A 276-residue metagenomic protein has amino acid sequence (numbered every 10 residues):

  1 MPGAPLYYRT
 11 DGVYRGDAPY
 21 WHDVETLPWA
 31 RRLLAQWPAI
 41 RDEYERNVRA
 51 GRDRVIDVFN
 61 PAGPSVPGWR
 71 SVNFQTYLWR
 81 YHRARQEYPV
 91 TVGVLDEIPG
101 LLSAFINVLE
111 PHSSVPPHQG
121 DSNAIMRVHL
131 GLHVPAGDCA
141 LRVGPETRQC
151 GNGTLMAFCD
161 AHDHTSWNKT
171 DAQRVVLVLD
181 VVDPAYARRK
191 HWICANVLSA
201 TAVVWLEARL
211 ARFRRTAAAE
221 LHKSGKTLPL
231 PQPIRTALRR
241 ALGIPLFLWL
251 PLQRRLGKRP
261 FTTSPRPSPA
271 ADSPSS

Functional and structural regions predicted by a protein language model:
M1-F105, L109-P117, R188-N196, T201-S276: Fe(II)/2-oxoglutarate oxygenase catalytic core
G100-L101, S114-R127, V143: A short beta-loop-beta micro-motif enriched in histidine and acidic residues
V108-E110, D121-G137: Short, conserved beta-strand element in jelly-roll/cupin
V115-H118, A140-L141, F158, H164-T170: Short beta-strand His + acidic residue motifs that chelate non-heme Fe in jelly-roll/DSBH and cupin folds
D121-A124, V143-T147, H191-A200: Short intrinsically disordered coil segments
R127-G131, A157, A172-A187: A short hydrophobic beta-strand segment most commonly corresponding to one strand of the jelly-roll/cupin
L132-N152: A short beta-strand-loop-beta hairpin characteristic of the jelly-roll/cupin
Q149-D163: Conserved metal-binding segment of the jelly-roll/cupin
